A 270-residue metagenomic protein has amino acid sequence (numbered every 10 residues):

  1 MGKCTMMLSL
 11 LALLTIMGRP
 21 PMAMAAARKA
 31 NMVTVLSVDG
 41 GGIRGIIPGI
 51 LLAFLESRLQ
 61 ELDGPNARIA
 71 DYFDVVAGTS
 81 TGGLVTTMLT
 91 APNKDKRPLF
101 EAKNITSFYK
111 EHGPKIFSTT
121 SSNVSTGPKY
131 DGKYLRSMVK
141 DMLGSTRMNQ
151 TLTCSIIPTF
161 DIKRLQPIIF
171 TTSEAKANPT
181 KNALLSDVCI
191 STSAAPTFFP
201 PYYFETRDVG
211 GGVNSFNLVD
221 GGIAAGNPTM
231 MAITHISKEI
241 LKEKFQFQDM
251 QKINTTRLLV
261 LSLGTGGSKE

Functional and structural regions predicted by a protein language model:
G2-M6, I43-L51, P128-L135, A224-A232: Phosphate/oxyanion-binding active-site loops and adjacent basic polyanion-contact surfaces
K3-P20: Cleavable N-terminal signal peptides of Sec/SRP-targeted secreted and luminal proteins
A23-A27: Boundary at the C-terminal end of the N-terminal hydrophobic targeting segment
K29-V35, I46-D141, E174, D187 (+2 more regions): Patatin-like phospholipase
V35-V38, D71-S80, F108, S155-F160 (+2 more regions): Extended hydrophobic secondary-structure segments that form protein cores and membrane-embedded regions
I43, Q150-L241: Active-site gating loop/helix substructures
P98, A102-P128, S173-K176, K181 (+3 more regions): Non-catalytic peripheral regions of patatin-like phospholipases
